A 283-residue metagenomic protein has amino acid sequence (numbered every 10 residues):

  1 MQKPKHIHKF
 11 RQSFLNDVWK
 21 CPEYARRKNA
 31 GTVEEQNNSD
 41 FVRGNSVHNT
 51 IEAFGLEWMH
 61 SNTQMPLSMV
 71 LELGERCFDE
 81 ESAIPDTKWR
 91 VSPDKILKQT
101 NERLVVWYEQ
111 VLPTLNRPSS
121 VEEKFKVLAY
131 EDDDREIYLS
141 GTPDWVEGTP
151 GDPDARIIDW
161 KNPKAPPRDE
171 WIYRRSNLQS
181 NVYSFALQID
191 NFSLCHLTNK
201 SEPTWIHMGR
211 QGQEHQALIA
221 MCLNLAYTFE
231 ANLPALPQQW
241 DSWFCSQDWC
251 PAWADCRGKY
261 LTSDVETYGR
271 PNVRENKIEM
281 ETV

Functional and structural regions predicted by a protein language model:
Q2-I7, P22-E35, E81-A83, I157 (+2 more regions): Short amphipathic alpha-helical segments and their helix-coil junctions
Q2-P22, I137-T149, H215-A220: An acidic intrinsically disordered interaction segment
K5-F10, S68, D94, R135 (+2 more regions): Metal-dependent nuclease catalytic regions and adjoining charged, substrate-binding loops involved in nucleic-acid end
Q12-H60, E122, W249-A252: Nuclease catalytic cores
D17-R27, S46, T63-P85, Q188-N199: Short, compositionally biased low-complexity segments
S39, R43, I96, T100 (+1 more regions): Hydrophobic (often cysteine-bearing) scaffold residues that line and stabilize catalytic clefts of nucleotide/cofactor
T50-E131: A non-catalytic, helix-rich entry segment at domain boundaries
S120-V182, A186: Non-catalytic protein-protein interaction segments used by genome-maintenance enzymes to assemble and couple activities
